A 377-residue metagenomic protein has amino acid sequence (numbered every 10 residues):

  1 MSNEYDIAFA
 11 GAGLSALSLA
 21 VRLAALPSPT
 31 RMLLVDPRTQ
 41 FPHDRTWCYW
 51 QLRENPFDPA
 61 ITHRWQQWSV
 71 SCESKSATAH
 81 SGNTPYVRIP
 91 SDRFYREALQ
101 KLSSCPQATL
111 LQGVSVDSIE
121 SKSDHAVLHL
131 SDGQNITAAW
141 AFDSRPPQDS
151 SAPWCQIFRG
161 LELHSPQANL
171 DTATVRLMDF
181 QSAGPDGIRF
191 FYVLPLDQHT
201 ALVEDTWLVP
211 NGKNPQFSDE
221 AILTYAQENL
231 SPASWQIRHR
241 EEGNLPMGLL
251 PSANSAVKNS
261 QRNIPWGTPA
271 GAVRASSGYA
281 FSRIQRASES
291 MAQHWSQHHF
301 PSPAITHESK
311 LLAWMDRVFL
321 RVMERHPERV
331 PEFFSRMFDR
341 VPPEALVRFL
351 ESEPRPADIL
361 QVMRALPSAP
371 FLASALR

Functional and structural regions predicted by a protein language model:
M1-S15: Beta1/beta-strand and adjacent pyrophosphate-binding region of the FAD-binding site in flavoprotein oxidoreductases
S18, R22-K75, R93, R159: N-terminal FAD cofactor-binding segment of flavoenzymes
R22, C105-W235, G248-A253: Predominantly flavin-linked oxidoreductase catalytic cores and closely associated redox partners
Q51-G113, S118-D124: A conserved beta-strand/loop capping segment in the N-terminal third of enzymes that catalyze redox or closely related
P185-I188, G243-P265, V322-E328, S335-D339: FAD-binding beta-loop-beta segment adjacent to the flavin cofactor pocket
V193, N259-S276: Short FAD-binding loop at a beta-strand-to-alpha-helix junction that anchors the flavin cofactor in diverse
N211-E242, N263-I264, Q285-H307: Flavin-binding catalytic cores
E289-R377: C-terminal helical "tail/cap" subdomain of flavin- and related membrane-associated enzymes
